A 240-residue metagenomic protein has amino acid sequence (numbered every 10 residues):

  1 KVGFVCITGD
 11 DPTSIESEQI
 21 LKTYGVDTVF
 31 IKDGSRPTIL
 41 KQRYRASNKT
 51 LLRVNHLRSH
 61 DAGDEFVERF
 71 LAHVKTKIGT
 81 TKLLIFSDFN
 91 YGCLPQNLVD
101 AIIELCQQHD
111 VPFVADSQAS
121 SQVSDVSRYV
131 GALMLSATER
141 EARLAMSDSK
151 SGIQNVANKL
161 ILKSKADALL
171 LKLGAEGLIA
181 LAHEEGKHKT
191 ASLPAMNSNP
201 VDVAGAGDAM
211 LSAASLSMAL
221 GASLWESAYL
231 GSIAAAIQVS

Functional and structural regions predicted by a protein language model:
K1-L40, E68: Substrate-binding N-lobe of the ribokinase-like
G3-I7, V29, L83-I85, V114 (+1 more regions): A structural signal for isolated positions on well-ordered beta-strands in alpha/beta enzyme cores
V29-R36, R43-K77: Conserved phosphate-binding/catalytic loop of the ribokinase/pfkB sugar-kinase fold
K77, K163, I237-Q238: Short alpha-helical functional segments enriched in proximate histidine and acidic residues
I78-G79, Y129: A short, aliphatic-rich alpha-helical micro-motif
T80-C93: Short acidic, glycine-rich surface-loop motifs adjacent to enzyme active sites
Q96-T190: Conserved phosphate/ATP/ADP-binding segment of small-molecule kinases
D167, M196-S240: Conserved post-catalytic alpha-helical subdomain immediately downstream of the catalytic base and nucleotide-binding
